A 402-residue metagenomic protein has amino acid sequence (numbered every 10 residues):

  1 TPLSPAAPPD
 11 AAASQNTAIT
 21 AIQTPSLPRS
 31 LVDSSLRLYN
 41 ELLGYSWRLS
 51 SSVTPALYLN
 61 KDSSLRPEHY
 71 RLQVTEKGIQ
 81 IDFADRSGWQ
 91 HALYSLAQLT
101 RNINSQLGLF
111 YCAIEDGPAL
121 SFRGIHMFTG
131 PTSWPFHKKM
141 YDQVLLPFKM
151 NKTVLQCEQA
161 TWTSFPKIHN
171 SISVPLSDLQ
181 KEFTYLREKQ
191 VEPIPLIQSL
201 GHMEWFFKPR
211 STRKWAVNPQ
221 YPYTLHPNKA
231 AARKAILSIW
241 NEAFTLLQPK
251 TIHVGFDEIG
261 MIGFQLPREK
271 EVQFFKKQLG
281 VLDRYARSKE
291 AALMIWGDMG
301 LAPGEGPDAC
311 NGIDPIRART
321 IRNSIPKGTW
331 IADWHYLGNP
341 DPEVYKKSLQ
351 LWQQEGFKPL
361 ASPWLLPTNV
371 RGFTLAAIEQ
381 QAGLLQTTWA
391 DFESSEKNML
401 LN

Functional and structural regions predicted by a protein language model:
T1-D116, C310-R317, W334, V344: Acidic, contiguous N-terminal accessory segments
P8, R123, K138, K181-T184 (+3 more regions): Substrate-binding groove of N-acetylhexosamine-processing glycoside hydrolases
I22-R29, Y58-S63, D82-A84, M127-G130 (+4 more regions): Structural motif
P28, V32, W134, P175 (+3 more regions): Charged, low-complexity surface patches
E41, Y45-W47, M150, V191 (+2 more regions): Short aromatic/hydrophobic-glycine micro-motifs
Y45-S63, V154-T161, S362-P367, L384-F392: A generic structural motif
S51-K61, I197, F256-E258, G297-M299: A general secondary-structure junction signal
T75-R287, A291-M294: Feature activates predominantly on carbohydrate-active enzymes
